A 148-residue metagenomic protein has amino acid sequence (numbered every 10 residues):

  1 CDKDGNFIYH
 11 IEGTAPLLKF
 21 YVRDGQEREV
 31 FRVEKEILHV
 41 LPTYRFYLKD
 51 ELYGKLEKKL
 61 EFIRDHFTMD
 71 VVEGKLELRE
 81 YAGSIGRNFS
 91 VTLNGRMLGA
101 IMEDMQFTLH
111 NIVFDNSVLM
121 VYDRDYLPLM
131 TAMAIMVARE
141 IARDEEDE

Functional and structural regions predicted by a protein language model:
C1-K19, G25-R28, L41, L48-L52 (+1 more regions): Low-complexity or membrane-interfacial segments used for flexible interactions
V33-H39: A short, charged
